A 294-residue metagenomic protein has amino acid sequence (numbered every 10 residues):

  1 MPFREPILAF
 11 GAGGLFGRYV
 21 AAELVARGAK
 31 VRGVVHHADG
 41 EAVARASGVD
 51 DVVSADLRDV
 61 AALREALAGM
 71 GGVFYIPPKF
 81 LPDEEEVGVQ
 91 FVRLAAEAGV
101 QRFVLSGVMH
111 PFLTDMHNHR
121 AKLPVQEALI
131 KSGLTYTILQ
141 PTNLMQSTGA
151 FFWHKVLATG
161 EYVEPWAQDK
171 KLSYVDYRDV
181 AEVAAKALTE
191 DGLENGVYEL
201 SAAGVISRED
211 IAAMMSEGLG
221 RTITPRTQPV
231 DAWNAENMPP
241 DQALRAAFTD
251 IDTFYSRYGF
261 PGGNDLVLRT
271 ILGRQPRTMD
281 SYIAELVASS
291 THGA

Functional and structural regions predicted by a protein language model:
M1-P6, A46, A288-A294: Basic/polar N-terminal segments that are highly enriched at the extreme N-terminus, encompassing both cleavable
P2-A44, R58-A61, A68-M70, K79-E86 (+4 more regions): Oxidoreductase cofactor-interface core, primarily capturing Rossmann-like NAD(P)-dependent enzymes
S54-A55: Cofactor-binding loops of NAD(P)H-dependent oxidoreductases, dominated by short-chain dehydrogenase/reductases
F74-I76: Periplasmic-binding protein-like
M215-G259: Terminal hydrophobic/aromatic helix or amphipathic segment near a protein terminus
P261-N264: N-terminal alpha-helical segment
V267-A294: Amphipathic terminal alpha-helices
